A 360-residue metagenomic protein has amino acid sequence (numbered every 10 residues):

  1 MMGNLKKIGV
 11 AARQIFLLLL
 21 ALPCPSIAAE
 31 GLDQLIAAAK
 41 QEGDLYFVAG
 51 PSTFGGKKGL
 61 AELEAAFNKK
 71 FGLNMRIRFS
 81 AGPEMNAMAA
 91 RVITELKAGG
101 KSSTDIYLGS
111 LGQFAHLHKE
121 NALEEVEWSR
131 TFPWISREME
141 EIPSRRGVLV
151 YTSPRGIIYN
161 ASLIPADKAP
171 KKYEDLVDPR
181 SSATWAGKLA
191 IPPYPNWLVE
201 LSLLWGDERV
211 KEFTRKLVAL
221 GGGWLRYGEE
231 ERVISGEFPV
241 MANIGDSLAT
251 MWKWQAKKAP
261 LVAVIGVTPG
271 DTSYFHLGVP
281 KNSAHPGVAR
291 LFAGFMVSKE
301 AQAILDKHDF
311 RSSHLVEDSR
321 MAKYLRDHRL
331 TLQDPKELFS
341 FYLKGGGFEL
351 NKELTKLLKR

Functional and structural regions predicted by a protein language model:
M1-A11: N-terminal secretory signal peptides that target proteins for export/translocation
C24-A28: Sec/Tat signal peptide C-region and signal peptidase I cleavage site
E30-E42: Short N-terminal segments immediately surrounding and downstream of signal-peptide cleavage
D33, Y46-E64, R76-I93, G100-F238: Extracytoplasmic ligand-binding site segments that recognize negatively charged/polar headgroups
I158-L163, S202-L204, S273-V288, I304-L305: A bilobed periplasmic-binding-protein/Venus flytrap-type ligand-binding module shared by bacterial periplasmic
W205-V210, G222-N282, S313-D327: Extracytoplasmic/periplasmic substrate-binding proteins
R209, F213, A284-M296, I304-L305: Short amphipathic alpha-helical coupling segments at ligand-binding clamshell hinges and other catalytic/signaling
Q302-R360: C-terminal capping/gating helix-and-loop segments adjacent to ligand/active sites or protein-protein/ligand interfaces
